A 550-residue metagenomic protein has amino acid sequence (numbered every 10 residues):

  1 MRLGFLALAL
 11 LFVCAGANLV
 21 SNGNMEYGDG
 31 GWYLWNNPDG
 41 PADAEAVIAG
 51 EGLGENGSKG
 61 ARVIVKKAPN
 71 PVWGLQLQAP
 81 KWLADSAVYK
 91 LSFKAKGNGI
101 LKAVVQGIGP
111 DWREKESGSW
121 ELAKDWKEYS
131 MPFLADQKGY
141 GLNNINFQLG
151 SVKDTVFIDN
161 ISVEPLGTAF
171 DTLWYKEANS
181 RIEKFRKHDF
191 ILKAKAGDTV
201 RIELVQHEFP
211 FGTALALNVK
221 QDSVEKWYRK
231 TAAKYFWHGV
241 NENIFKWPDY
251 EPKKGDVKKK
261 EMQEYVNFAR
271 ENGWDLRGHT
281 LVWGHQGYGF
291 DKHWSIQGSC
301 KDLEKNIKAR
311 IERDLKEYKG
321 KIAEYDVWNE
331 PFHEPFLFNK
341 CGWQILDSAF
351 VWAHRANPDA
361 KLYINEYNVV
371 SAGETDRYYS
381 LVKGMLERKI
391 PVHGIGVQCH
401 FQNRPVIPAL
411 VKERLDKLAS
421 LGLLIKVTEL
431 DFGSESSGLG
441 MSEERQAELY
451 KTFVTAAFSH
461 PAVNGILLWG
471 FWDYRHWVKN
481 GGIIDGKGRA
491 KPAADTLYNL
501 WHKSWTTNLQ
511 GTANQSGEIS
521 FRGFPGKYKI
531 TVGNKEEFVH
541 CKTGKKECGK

Functional and structural regions predicted by a protein language model:
C14-P210, Q221, E225-K230, Y235 (+3 more regions): Extracellular and organelle-lumenal recognition/adhesion modules and their flexible linkers in secreted
M131, L192, G239, A269 (+6 more regions): Conserved, mostly hydrophobic/aromatic
E164-K220, W247-Y250, Q263, H293-S295 (+6 more regions): Beta-strand-rich domain onsets/edges
P165-D171, E251-E261, G289-S380, P405-E413 (+3 more regions): Active-site cleft segment of glycoside hydrolase catalytic domains centered on the general acid/base Glu
L192, V200, G511-G523, Y528: Glycine-centered loop-to-beta-strand initiation motif
E208-Q263, F268-R270, W274-D275, T280-C300 (+1 more regions): N-terminal substrate-binding region of glycoside hydrolase catalytic domains
Q446-N480: Substrate-binding cleft of secreted/luminal carbohydrate-active enzymes
K535-K550: Structured interaction patches on ligand/partner-binding surfaces of diverse proteins
